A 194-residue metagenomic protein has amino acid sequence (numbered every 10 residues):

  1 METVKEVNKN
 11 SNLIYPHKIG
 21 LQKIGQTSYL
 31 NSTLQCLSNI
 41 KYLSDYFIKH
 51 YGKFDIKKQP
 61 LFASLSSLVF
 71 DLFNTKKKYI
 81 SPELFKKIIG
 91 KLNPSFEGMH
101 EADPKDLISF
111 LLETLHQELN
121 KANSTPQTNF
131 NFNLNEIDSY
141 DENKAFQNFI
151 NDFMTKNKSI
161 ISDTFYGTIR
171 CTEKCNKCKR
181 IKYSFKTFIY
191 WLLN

Functional and structural regions predicted by a protein language model:
E2-S139, F185, L192-N194: USP/UBP deubiquitinase core
L13, T27, K156-N157, G167: Short, glycine/acidic-rich beta->alpha junctions
K18-G20, S162-Y166, R180: Beta-strand elements of modular eukaryotic interaction domains
Q22, E173-K179: Cys/His/Pro-rich metal-binding microdomains
L107, C171-K174: Internal, well-ordered alpha-helical segments in soluble enzyme and binding-protein domains
L115-Q117, I161-T172: Short, flexible, mixed-charge glycine/proline-rich loop motifs that serve as phosphate/nucleic-acid-contacting
L134-D152: Amphipathic alpha-helical
D152-D163: Short Cys/His-rich Zn2+-coordinating modules
